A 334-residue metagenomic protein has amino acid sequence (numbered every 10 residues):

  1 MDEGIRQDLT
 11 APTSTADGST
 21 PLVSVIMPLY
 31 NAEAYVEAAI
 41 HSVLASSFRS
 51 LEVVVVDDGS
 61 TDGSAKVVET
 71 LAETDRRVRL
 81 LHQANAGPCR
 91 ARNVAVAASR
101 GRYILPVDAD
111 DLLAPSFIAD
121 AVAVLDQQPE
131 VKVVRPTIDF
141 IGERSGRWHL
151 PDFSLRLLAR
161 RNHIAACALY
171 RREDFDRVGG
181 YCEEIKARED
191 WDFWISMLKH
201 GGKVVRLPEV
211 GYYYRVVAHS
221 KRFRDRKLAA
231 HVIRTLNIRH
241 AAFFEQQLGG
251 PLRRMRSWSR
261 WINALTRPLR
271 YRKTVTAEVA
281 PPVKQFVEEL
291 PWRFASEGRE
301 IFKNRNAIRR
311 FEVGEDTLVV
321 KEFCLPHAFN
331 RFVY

Functional and structural regions predicted by a protein language model:
M1-S42: N-proximal low-complexity "stem/linker" segments adjacent to membrane-targeting elements
H41-S50: Short, acidic, metal-binding catalytic loop of nucleotide-sugar glycosyltransferases
D57-K66, A86, D108: A conserved acidic beta->alpha catalytic loop
Q83-S99: Glycine-rich, basic loop-to-helix element that forms the pyrophosphate-binding segment of sugar-nucleotide handling
I104: Short aromatic/hydrophobic "clamp" motif used to bind/position activated sugar donors
S116-R147: Conserved donor NDP-sugar-binding/catalytic core segment of glycosyltransferases
K186-F193: Acidic donor-binding loop at a coil-to-helix junction in glycosyltransferase catalytic cores that engages
E209-V210, Y214-V217, F223-G250: Catalytic core of nucleotide-sugar-dependent glycosyltransferases
